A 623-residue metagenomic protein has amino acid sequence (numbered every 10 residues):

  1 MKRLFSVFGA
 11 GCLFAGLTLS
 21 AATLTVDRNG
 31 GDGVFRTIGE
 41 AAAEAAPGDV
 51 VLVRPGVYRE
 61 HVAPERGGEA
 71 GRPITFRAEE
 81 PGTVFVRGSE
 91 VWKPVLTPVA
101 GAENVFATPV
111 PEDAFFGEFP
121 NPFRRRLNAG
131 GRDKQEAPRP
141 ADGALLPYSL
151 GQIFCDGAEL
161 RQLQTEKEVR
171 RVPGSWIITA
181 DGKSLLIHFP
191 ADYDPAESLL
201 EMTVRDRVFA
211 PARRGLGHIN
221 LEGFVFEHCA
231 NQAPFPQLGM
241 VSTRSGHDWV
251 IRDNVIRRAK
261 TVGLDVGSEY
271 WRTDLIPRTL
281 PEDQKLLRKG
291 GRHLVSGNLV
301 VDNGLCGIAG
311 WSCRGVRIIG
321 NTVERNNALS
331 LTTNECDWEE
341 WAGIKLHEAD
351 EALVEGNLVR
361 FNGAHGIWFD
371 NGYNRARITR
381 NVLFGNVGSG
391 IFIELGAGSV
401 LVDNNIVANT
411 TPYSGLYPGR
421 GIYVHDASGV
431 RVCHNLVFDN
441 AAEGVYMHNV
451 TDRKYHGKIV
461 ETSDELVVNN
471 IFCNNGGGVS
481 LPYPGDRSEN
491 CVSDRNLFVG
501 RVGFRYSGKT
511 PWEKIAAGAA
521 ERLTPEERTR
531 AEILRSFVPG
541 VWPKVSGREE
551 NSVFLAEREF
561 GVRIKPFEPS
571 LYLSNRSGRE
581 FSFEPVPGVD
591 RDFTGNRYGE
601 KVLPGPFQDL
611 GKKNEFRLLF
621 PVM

Functional and structural regions predicted by a protein language model:
M1-L4: Positively charged n-region of N-terminal signal peptides that target proteins for export
S6-F8, K601: Short helix-onset patch at the extreme N-terminus, typifying the N->h transition of secretory signal peptides
F8-T18: Bacterial N-terminal signal peptides
L17, A22, R72, G82 (+4 more regions): Residue-level signal for beta-strand positions within conserved beta-sheet cores that form or flank
T23-S245, R257, G263-D265, W271-K285 (+4 more regions): Extracellular polysaccharide-degrading/modifying enzymes targeting complex plant/algal/animal polysaccharides
R207-A210, A230-R244, K260-H293, L299-F567: Glycine- and acidic/polar-rich repeat regions and solenoidal domains
